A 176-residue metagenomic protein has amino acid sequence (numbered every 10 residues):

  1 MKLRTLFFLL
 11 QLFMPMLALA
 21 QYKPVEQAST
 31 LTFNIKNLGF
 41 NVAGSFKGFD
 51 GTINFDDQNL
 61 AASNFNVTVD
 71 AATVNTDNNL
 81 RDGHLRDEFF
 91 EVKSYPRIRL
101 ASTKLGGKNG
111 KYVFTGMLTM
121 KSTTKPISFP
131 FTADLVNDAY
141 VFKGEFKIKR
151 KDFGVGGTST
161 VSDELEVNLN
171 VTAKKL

Functional and structural regions predicted by a protein language model:
M1-T5: Positively charged n-region of N-terminal signal peptides that target proteins for export
F7-M16: Bacterial N-terminal signal peptides
A20-L176: Low-complexity, acidic/polar, glycine-enriched regions of mature
